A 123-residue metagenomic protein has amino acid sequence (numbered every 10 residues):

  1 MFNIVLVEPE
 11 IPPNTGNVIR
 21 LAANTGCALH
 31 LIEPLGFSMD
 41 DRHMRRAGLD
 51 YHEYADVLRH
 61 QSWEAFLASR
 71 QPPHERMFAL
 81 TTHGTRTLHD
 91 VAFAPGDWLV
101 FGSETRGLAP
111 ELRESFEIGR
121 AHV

Functional and structural regions predicted by a protein language model:
M1-R120: Post-transcriptional modification and biogenesis factors for structured RNAs of the translation apparatus
